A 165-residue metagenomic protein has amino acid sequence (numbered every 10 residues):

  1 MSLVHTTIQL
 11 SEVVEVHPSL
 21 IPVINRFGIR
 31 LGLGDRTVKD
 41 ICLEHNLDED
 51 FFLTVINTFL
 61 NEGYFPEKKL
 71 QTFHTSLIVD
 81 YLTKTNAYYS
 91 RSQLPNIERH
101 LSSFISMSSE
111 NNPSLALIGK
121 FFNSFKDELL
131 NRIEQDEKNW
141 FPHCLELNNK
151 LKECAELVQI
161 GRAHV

Functional and structural regions predicted by a protein language model:
M1-H164: Small-residue-biased structural context
